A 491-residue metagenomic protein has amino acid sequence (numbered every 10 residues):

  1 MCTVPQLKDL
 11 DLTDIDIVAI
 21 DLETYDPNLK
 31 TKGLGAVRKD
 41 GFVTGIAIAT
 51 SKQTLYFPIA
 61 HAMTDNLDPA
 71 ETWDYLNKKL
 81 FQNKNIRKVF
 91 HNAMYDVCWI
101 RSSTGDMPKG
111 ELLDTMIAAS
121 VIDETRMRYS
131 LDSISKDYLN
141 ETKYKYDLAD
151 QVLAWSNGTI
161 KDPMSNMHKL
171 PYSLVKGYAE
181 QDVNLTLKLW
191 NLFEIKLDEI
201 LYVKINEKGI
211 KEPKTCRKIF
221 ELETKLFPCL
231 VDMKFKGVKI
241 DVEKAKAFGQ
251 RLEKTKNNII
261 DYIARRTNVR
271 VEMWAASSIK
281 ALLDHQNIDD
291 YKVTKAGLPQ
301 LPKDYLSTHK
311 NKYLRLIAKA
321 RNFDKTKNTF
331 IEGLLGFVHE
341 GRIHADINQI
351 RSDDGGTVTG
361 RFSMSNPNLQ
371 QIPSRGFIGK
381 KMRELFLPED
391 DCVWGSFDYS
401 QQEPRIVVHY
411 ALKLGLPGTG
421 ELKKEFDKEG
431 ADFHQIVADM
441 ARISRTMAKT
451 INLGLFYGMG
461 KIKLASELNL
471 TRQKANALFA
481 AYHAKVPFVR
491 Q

Functional and structural regions predicted by a protein language model:
M1-A60, R126, D137-L139, K143-I378 (+7 more regions): Conserved "right-hand" nucleotidyltransferase catalytic core of DNA-directed polymerases
A19, N85-A93, S396: Acidic beta-strand-to-loop metal/phosphate-binding motif
P27-N28, I46, M94-D106, A118-I122 (+3 more regions): Short active-site loop/helix that positions an aromatic residue
S51-K88, V238: Nucleic-acid-processing active sites and adjacent nucleic-acid-binding tracks, predominantly divalent metal-dependent
I86, L385-V407, T419-K449, L453: Conserved catalytic alpha/beta cores of large enzymes that bind or transform nucleotide phosphates and polynucleotides
D106-E124, S130-K136, G430-Q435: Conserved beta-strand -> loop -> alpha-helix junction used to position metal-binding or nucleic-acid-contacting
K109-G110, I288-T294, A411-E429: Cytochrome P450 catalytic domain signature, combining two hallmark sequence patches
Q435, D439-A480: Structured DNA-binding interfaces in DNA transaction proteins
